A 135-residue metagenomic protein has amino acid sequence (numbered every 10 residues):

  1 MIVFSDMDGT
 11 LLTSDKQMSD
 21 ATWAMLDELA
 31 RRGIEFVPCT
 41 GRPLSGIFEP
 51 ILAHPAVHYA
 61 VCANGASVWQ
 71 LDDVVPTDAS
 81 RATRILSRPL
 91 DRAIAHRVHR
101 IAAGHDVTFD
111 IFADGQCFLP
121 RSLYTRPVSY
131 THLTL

Functional and structural regions predicted by a protein language model:
M1, S19, R32-G33: Short, flexible segments with low predicted structural confidence
M1-S14: Asp-based phosphoryl-transfer active-site loop
D15-M18, L86: Short, solvent-exposed loop/turn segments at secondary-structure boundaries
W23-P127: Active-site phosphate-binding/coordination module
T131-L135: Conserved small/polar residues in nucleotide/adenosyl-binding loops
